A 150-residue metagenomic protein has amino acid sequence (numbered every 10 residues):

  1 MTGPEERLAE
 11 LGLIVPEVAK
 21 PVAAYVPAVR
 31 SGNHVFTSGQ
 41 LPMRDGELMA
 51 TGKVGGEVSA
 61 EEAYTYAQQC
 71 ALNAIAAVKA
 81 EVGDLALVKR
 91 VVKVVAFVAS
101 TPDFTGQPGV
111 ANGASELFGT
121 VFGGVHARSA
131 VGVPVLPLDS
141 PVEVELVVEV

Functional and structural regions predicted by a protein language model:
M1-V150: Short, polar/acidic, helix-capping and beta-turn segments at strand->helix junctions that line the mouths
